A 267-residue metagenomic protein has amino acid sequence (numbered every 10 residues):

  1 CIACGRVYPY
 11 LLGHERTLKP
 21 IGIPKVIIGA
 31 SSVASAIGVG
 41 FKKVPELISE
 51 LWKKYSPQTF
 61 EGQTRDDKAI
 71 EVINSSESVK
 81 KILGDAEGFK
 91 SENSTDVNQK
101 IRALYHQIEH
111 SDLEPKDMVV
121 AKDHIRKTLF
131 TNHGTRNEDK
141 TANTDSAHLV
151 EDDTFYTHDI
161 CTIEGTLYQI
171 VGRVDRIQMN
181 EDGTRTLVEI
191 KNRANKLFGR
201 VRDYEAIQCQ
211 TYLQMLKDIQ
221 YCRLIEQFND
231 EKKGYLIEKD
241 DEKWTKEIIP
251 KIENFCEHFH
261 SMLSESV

Functional and structural regions predicted by a protein language model:
C1-T144: Charged, glycine-rich intrinsically disordered N-terminal tails and low-complexity linkers that flank
K25, S32, G38, L236 (+2 more regions): Detector for intrinsically disordered, low-structure N-terminal pre-sequences
F60, L113, D117, C256-V267: Residue-level signal for secondary-structure boundary elements
K140, A147-E265: Nucleic-acid nuclease catalytic cores
